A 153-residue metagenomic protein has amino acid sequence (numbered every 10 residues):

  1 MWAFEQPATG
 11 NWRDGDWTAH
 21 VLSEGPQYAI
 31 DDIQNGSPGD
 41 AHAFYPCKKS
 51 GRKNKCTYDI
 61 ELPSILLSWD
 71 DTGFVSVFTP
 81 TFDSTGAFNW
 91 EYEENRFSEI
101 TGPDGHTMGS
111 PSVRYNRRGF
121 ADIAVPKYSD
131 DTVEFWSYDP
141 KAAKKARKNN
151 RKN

Functional and structural regions predicted by a protein language model:
M1-N153: Beta-propeller-forming repeat regions
